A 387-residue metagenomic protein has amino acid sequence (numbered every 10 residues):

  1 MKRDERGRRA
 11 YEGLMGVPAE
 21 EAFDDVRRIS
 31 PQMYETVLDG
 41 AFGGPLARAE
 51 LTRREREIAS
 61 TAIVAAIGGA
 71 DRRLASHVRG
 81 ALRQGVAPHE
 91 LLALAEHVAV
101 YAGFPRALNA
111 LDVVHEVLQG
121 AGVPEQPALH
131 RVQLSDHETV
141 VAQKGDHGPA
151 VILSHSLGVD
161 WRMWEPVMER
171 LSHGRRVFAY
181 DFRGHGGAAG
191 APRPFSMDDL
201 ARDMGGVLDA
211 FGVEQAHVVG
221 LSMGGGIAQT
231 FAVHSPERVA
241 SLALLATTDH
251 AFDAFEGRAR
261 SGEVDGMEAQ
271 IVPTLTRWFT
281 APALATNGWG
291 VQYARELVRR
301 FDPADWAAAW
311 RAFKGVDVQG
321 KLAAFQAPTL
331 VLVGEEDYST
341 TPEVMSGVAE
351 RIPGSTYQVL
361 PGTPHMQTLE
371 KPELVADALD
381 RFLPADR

Functional and structural regions predicted by a protein language model:
M1-R54, R83, R106-Q126, I271-L275: Acidic, glycine/proline-rich low-complexity segments that act as flexible tails and inter-domain linkers
E138-R193: Conserved HGGG/HGGXW glycine-rich cap/lid loop of the alpha/beta-hydrolase fold
E165-E169, F178-G220, D377: Active-site loop/oxyanion-hole signature of alpha/beta-hydrolase fold enzymes
Q229-H234, R238-I271: Flexible "cap/lid" loop of the alpha/beta hydrolase fold
F252-A254, G266-A323: Conserved alpha/beta-hydrolase catalytic His-Asp/Glu region
F325, V331-V333: Short beta-strand/loop motif that positions the catalytic acidic residue of the alpha/beta-hydrolase fold
E336-T340: Acidic catalytic loop of the alpha/beta-hydrolase fold
T363-P372, A376: Catalytic histidine-centered segment of alpha/beta-hydrolase-like enzymes
